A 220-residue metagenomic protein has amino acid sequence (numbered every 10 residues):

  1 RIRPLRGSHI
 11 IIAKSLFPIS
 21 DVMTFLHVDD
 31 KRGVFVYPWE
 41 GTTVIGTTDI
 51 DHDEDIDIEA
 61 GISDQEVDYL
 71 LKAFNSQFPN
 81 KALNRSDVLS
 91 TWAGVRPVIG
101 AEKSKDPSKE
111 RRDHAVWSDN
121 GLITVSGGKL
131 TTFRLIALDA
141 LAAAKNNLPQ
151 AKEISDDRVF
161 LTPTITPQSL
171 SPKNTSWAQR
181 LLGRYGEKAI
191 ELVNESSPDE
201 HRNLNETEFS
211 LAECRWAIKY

Functional and structural regions predicted by a protein language model:
R1: Flavin (primarily FAD) binding-site architecture
I11-P18, L26-V28, W39-T42, T48-Y220: C-terminal accessory subdomains/tails of enzymes that are appended
M23: Polynucleotide-recognition surfaces of large bacterial nucleic-acid defense/processing enzymes
D29-G33: Glycine-rich, charged/polar anion/phosphate-binding loops that engage phosphate groups from diverse ligands
V36: Metal-dependent DNA phosphodiester-chemistry modules and their immediately adjacent helices/loops in DNA-processing
